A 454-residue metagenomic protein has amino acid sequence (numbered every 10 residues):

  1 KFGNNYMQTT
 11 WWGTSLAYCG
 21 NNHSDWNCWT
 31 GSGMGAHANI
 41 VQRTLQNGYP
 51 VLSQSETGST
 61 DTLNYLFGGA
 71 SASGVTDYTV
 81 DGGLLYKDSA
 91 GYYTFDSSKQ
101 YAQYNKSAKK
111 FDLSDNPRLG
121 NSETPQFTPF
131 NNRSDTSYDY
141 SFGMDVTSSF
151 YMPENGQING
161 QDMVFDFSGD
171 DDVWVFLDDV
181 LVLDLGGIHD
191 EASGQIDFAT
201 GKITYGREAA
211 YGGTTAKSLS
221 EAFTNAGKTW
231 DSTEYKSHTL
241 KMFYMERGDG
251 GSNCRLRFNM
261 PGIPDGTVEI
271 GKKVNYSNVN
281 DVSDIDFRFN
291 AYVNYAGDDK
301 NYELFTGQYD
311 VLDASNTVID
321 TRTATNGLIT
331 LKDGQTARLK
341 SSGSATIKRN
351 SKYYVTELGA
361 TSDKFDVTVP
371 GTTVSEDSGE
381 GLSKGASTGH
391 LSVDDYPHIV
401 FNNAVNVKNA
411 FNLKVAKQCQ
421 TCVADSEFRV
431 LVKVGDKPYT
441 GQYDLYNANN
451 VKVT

Functional and structural regions predicted by a protein language model:
K1-T267, G389: Acidic/polar, compositionally biased interaction segments
I158-Q161, F165, L183, G187-H189 (+4 more regions): Solvent-exposed loop/turn and edge beta-strand elements of beta-rich ligand-binding domains
